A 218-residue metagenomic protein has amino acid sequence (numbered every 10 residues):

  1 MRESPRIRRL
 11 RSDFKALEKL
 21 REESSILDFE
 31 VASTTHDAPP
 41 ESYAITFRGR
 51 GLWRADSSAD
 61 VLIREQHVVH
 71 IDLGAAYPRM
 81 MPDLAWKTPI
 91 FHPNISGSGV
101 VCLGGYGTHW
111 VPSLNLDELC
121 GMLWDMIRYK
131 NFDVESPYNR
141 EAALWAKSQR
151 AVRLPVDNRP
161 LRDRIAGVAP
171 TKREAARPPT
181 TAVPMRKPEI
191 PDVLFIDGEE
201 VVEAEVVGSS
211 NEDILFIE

Functional and structural regions predicted by a protein language model:
M1-E65, A76-E218: UBC/E2-like fold recognition across ubiquitin and ubiquitin-like conjugation systems, capturing catalytically active
